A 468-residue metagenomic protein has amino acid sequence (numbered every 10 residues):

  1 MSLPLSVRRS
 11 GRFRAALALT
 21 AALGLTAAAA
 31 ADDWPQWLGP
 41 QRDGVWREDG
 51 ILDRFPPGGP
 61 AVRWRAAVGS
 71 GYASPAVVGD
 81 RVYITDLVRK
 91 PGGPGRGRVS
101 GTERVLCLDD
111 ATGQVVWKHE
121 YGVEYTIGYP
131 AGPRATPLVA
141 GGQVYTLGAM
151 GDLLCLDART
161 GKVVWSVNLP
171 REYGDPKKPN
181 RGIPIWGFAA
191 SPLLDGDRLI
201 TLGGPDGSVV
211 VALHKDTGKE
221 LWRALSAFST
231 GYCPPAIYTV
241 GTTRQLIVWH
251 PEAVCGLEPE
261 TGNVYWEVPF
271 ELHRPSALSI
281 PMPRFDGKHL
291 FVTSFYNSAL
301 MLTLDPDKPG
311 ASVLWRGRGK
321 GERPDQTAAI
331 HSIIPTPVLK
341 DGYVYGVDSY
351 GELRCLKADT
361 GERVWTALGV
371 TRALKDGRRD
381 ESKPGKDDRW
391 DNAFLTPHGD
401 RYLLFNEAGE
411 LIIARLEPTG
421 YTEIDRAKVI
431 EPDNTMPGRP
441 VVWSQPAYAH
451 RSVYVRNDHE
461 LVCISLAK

Functional and structural regions predicted by a protein language model:
M1-R12: N-terminal secretory signal peptides that target proteins for export/translocation
R14-T26: Bacterial N-terminal signal peptides
A29-K468: Noncatalytic, solvent-exposed loop/strand surfaces of beta-propeller-type extracellular/periplasmic domains
